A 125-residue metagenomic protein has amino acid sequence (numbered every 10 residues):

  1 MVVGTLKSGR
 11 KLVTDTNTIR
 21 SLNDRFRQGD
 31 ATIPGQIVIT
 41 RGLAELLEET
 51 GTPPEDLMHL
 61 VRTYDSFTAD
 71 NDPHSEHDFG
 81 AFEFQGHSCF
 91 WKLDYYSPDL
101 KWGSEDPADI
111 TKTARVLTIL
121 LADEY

Functional and structural regions predicted by a protein language model:
M1-V3: Eukaryotic low-complexity, non-globular regulatory regions
D15-E83: Compact soluble domain cores
D78-Y125: Short, compact, well-ordered microdomains
